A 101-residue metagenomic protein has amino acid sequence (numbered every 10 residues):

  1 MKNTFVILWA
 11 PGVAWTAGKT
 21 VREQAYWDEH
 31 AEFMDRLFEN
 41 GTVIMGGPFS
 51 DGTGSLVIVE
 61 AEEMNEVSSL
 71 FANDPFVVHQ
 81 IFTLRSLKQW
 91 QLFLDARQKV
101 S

Functional and structural regions predicted by a protein language model:
M1-S101: Conserved, structured core segments of small domains
